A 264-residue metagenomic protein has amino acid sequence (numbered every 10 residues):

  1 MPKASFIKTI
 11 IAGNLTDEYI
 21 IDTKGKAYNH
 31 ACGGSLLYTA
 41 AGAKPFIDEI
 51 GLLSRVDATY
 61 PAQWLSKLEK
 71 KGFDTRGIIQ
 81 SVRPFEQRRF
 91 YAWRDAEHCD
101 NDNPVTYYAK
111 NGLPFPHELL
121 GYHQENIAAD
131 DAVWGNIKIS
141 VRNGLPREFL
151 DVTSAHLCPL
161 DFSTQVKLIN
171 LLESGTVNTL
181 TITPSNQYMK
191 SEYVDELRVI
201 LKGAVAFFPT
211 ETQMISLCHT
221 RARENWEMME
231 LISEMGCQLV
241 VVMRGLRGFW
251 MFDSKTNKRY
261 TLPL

Functional and structural regions predicted by a protein language model:
P2-I7, S154, L171-S174, N225-L264: Conserved phosphate-binding/catalytic region of the ribokinase-like
A4-F6, D17-K26, H30, D48-S154: Conserved N-terminal subdomain of the carbohydrate kinase-like
F6-T16, T181: Short, hydrophobic/glycine-enriched beta-strand segments
G25-A41: Short catalytic helix/loop segments, enriched in acidic residues and glycine and frequently bearing histidine
A41-E49: Alpha-helix C-terminal capping segments
W64, T164-L172, D195-V199: A short acidic, amphipathic alpha-helical/loop segment
R147-L150, V166-T179: Glycosyltransferases and closely related glycan-assembly transferases that use nucleotide-activated donors
A204-E211: A short beta-strand/loop micro-motif in the catalytic core of glycosyltransferases that engages the nucleotide-sugar
